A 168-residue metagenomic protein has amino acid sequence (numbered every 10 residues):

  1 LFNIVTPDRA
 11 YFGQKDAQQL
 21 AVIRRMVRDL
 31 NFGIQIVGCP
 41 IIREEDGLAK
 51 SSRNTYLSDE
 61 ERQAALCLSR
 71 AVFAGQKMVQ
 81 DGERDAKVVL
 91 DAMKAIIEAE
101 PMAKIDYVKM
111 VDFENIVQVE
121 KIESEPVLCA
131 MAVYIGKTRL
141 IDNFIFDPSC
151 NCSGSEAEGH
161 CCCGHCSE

Functional and structural regions predicted by a protein language model:
L1-K104, F113-N115, F144: Nucleotidyltransferase catalytic core that binds NTPs
A92-E168: Phosphate/ribose-recognition catalytic cores of enzymes acting on nucleotide-derived substrates
